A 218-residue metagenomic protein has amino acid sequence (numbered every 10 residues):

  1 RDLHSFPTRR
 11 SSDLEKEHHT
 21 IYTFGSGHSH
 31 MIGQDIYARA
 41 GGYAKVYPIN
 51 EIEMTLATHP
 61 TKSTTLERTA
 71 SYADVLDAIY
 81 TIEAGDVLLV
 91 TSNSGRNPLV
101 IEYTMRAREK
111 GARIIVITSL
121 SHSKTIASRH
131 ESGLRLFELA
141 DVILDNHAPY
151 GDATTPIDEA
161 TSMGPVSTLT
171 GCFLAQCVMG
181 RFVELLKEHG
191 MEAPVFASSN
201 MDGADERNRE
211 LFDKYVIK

Functional and structural regions predicted by a protein language model:
L3-S11: Short, small-residue-biased leader/transition segments that mark boundaries at the very start of proteins
R10-K16, Y103-A107: Catalytic-core regions built around general acid/base machinery
D13, H19-G25: Short glycine-rich phosphate-binding loop at a beta-alpha junction
L14-E17, T81-E83: Flexible, charged surface loops at secondary-structure boundaries
T23-S26, H30-M179: Glycine-rich phosphate-binding loops that contact phosphosugars or nucleotide phosphates
E184-K218: Active-site phosphate/pyrophosphate-binding segments
